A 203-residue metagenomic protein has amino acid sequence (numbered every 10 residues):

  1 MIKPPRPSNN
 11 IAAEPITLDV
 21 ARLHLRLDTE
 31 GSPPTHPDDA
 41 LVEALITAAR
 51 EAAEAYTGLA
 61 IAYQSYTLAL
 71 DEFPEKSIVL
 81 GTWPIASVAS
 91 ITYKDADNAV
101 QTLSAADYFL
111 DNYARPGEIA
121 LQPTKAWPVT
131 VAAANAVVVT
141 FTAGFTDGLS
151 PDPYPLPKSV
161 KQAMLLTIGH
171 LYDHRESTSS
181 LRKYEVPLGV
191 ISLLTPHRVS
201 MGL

Functional and structural regions predicted by a protein language model:
M1-L203: Divalent metal-cofactor coordination and adjacent catalytic microenvironments
